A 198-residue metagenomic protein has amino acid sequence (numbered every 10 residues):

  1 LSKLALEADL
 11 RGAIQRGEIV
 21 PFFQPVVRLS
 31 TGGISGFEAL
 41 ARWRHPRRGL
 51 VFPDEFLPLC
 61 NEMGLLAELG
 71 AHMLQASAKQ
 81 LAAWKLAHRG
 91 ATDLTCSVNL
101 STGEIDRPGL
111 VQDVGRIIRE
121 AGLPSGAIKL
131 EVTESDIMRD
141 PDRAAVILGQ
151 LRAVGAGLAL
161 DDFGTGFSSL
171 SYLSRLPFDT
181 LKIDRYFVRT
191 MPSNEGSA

Functional and structural regions predicted by a protein language model:
L1, V27, I183, S193-A198: Short, intrinsically disordered, charge-balanced linker/junction segments flanking boundaries in proteins
S2-L59, H88, S97-N99, E131 (+1 more regions): Active-site core of bacterial EAL-family cyclic-dinucleotide phosphodiesterase domains
K3-L6, G70, R107-L110, V114 (+3 more regions): The cytosolic transmitter module of two-component sensor histidine kinases
I14, K85, R152: Conserved ATPase "switch" residues in P-loop NTPase domains
V20, T31-E38, L65-R143: Catalytic core of bacterial c-di-GMP phosphodiesterases, primarily the EAL and HD-GYP domains, capturing alpha-helical
G33, Q112-M191: The catalytic core of metal-dependent phosphodiesterases that act on cyclic dinucleotides
C60-G64, M138, T190-S197: Short, contiguous acidic/charged loop-to-helix segments that flank catalytic cores in large enzymes
